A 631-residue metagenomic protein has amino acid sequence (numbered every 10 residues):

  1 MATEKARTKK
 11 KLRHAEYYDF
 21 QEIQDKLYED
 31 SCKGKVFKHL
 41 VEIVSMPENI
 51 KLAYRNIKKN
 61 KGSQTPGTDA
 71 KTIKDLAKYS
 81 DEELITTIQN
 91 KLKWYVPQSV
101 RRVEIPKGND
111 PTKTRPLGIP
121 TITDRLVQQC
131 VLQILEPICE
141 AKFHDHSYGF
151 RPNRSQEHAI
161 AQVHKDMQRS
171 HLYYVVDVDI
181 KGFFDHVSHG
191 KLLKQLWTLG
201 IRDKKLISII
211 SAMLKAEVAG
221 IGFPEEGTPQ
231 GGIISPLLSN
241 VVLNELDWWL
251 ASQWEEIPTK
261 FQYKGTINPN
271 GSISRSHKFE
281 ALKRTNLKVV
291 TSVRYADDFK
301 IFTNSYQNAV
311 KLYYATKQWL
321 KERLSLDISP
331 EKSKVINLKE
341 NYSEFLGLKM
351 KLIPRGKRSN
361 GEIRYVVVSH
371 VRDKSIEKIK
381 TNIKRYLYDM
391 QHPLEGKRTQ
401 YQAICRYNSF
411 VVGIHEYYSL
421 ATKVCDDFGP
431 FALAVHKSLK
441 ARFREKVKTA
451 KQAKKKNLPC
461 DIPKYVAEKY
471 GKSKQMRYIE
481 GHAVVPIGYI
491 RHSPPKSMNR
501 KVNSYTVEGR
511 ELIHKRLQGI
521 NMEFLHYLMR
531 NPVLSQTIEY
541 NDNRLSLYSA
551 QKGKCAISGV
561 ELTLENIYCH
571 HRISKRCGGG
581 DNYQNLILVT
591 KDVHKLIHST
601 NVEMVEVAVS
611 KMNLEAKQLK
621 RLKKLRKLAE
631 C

Functional and structural regions predicted by a protein language model:
M1-E82: Non-catalytic, polymerase-adjacent accessory regions of viral genome-replication enzymes
L84, K142-H146, R151, H158-I328 (+2 more regions): Conserved polymerase palm-domain catalytic core
D179, G559-K591, S599-V605: Histidine-centered nuclease catalytic patch
K215, G220-I221, L324-G396, C405 (+1 more regions): A conserved non-catalytic segment of reverse transcriptases and RNA-directed RNA polymerases corresponding to the late
Y401-V466: Non-catalytic, peripheral interaction segments enriched in hydrophobic/basic residues
F443-S535: Extended C-terminal regions of large enzymes
T537-Y568, T590-D592: Short cysteine-rich loop/turn motifs with clustered Cys
R576-Q584, L596-C631: Polybasic, low-complexity binding patches
